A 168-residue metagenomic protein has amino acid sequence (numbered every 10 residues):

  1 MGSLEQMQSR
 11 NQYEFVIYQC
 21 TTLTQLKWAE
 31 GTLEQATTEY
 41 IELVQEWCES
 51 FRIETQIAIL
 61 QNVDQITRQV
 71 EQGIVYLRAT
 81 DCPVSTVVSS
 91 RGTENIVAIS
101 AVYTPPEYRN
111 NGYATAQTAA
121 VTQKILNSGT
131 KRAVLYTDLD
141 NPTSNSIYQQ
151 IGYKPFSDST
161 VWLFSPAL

Functional and structural regions predicted by a protein language model:
M1-E30, W162: Acyl-donor-binding surface of acyltransferase catalytic domains
M1-R10, T115, D140-S157: Conserved active-site alpha-helix within GNAT-family acetyltransferase domains
L23-A58: Short amphipathic alpha-helix that is part of the acyltransferase structural core
E39, E94, P142-T143: Short alpha-helical
A58-Y103: A conserved beta-strand-loop-helix scaffold within acyl/acetyltransferase catalytic domains
S100-P106, N110-N127, S146-Q150: Conserved acetyl-CoA-binding loop-helix of GNAT-fold acetyltransferases
I125-T137: Conserved GNAT acetyl-CoA-binding A-motif
L135-N145, W162-L168: Conserved beta-strand-loop-alpha-helix junction that forms the acyl-donor binding cleft
